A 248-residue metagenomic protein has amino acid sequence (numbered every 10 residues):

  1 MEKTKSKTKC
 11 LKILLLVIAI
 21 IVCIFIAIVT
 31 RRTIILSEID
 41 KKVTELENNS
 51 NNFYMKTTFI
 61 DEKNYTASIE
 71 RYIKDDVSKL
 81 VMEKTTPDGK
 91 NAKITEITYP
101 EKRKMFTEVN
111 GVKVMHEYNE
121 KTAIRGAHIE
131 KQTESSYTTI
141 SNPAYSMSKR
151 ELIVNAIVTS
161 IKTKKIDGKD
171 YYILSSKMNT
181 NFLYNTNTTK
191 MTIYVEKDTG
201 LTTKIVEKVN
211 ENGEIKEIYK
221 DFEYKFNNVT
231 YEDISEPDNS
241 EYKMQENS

Functional and structural regions predicted by a protein language model:
E2, L11-L15, V154-T159, Y171 (+2 more regions): Non-transmembrane domains of secretory- and envelope-associated proteins
E2-V77, T163, E232-S248: N-terminal leader/targeting segments and the immediate start of mature chains
R32-I39, F106-D170, S176-N181: Flexible, processing/modification-adjacent segments and terminal tails in exported/periplasmic/extracellular proteins
N49-K56, D75-V81, D167-S175, L201-K204: Short, hydrophobic/aromatic-rich segments at coil-to-beta transitions
T58-E62, M82-P87, F106-G111, M178 (+1 more regions): Beta-turn initiation residues at beta-strand->coil junctions
N64-S68, G89-T95, N185-M191, T202-I205 (+1 more regions): Short, surface-exposed coil-to-beta transition loops
E70-I140, E217: An acidic-aromatic
E70-I73, E96-P100, I193-K197, Y219-V229: Aromatic-rich beta-strand edge motifs centered on tyrosine
